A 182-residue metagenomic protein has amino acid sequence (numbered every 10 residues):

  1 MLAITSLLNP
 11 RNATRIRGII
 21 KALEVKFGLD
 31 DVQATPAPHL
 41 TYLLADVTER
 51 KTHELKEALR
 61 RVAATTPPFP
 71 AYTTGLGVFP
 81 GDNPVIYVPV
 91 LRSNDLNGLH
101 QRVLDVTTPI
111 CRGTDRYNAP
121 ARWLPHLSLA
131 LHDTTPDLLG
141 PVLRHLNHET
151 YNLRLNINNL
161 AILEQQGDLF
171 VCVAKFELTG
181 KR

Functional and structural regions predicted by a protein language model:
M1-P70, S93-L153, V171-R182: Basic, often amphipathic N-terminal segments
P70-T73, D82-N83: Structural motif corresponding to the early beta-alpha repeats
L76: Conserved TIR/SEFIR loop-to-helix hotspot centered on a Trp-containing motif with a nearby acidic residue
F79: Histidine-centered catalytic/metal-coordination loop motif
N83-V85, N159: A generic structural signal for beta-strand entry/edge sites
I86-S93: Short histidine-centered catalytic/ligand-binding loop motif
L146-H148, N156-E164: Low-complexity, intrinsically disordered Gly/Pro/Thr-rich segments
